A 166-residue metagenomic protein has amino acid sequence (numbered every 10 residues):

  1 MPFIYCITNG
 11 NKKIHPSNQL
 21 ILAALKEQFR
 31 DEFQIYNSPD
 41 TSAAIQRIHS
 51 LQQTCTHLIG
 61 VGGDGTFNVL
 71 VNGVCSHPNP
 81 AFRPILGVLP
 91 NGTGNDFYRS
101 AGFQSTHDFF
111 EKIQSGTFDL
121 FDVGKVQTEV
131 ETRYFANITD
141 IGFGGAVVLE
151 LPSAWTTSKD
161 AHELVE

Functional and structural regions predicted by a protein language model:
M1-V61, N68, N72-C75, F103 (+1 more regions): ATP/NTP phosphate-donor binding region
Y5-I7, K13, Y36-S38, P80-E166: Catalytic core of DAGKc-family lipid kinases
G62-G63, D140: Helix N-cap/beta->alpha junction signal
G63-D64, G92: Gly/Ser-rich catalytic serine loop of serine hydrolases
T66-F67, D96: Short, active-site-adjacent cap segments at secondary-structure transitions
